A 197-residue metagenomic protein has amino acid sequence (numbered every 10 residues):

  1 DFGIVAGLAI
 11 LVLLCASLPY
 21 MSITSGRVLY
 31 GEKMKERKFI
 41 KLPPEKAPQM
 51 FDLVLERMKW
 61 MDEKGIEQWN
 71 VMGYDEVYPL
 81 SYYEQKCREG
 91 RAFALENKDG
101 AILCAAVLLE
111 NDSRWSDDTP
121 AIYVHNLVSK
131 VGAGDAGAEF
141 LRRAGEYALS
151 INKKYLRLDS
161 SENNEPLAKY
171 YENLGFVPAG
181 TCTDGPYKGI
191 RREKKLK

Functional and structural regions predicted by a protein language model:
D1-Y20: Membrane-embedded transmembrane helical bundles of large multi-pass transporters/channels
L13-P19, S25-G26, K35, T183-K197: Terminal substrate-recognition subdomain of acyl/acetyltransferases
I23-P48, D52, K197: Conserved N-terminal entry element of GNAT/NAT acetyltransferase domains
P44, D52-K64, Q68-G132, L141-R143 (+1 more regions): Acetyl-CoA-dependent GNAT
A148-S160: Conserved GNAT acetyl-CoA-binding A-motif
L158-A168, D184-Y187: Conserved beta-strand-loop-alpha-helix junction that forms the acyl-donor binding cleft
Y171-T181: Conserved acetyl-CoA-binding loop of GNAT-fold acetyltransferases
